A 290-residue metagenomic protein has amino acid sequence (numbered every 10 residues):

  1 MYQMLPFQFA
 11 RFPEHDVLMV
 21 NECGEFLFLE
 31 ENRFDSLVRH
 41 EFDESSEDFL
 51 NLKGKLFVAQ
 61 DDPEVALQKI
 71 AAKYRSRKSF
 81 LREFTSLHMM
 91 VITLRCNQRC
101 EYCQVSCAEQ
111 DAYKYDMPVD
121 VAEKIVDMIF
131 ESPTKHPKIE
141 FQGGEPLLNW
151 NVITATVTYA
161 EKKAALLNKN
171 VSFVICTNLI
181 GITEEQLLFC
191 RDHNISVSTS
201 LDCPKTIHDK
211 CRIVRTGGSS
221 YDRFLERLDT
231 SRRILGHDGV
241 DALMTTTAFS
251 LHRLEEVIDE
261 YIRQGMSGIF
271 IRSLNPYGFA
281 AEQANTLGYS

Functional and structural regions predicted by a protein language model:
M4-F28, D48-M89: N-terminal [4Fe-4S]-dependent radical SAM core
L29-F42: Short amphipathic alpha-helical recognition elements used for nucleic-acid or partner binding across transcription
A72-L188, D192-H193: Conserved alpha-helical substructure of the radical SAM core
H88, P137-I139, F173-I175, V197-T199 (+2 more regions): Hydrophobic faces of well-ordered beta-strands that scaffold small-molecule active sites in alpha/beta enzyme cores
V126, I153-V157, L187, L225-D229 (+1 more regions): Generic structural signal for well-ordered alpha-helices, preferentially at hydrophobic/aromatic core positions
G144-P146, N178-I180, D202-P204, T245-T247 (+1 more regions): Active-site beta-loop-alpha junctions enriched in small/polar residues
R191-V197, G265-S267: Glycine-enriched alpha-helix->loop->beta-strand junction motifs that scaffold or abut catalytic
T206-D222, D229, R233-S290: Radical SAM enzyme [4Fe-4S]-AdoMet core and its adjacent flexible, acidic and glycine-rich loops/tails across
